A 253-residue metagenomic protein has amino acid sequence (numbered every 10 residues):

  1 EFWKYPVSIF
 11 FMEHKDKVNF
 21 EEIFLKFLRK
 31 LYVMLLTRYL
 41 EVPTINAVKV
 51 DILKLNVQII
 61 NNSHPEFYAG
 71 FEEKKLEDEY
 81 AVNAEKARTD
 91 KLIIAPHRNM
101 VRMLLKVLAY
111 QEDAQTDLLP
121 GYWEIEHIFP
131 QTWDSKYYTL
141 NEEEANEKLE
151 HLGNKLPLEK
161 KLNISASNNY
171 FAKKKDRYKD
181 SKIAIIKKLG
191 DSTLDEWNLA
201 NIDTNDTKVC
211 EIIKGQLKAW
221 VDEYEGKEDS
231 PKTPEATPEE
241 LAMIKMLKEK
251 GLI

Functional and structural regions predicted by a protein language model:
E1-K245: Flexible coil/loop and intrinsically disordered segments
